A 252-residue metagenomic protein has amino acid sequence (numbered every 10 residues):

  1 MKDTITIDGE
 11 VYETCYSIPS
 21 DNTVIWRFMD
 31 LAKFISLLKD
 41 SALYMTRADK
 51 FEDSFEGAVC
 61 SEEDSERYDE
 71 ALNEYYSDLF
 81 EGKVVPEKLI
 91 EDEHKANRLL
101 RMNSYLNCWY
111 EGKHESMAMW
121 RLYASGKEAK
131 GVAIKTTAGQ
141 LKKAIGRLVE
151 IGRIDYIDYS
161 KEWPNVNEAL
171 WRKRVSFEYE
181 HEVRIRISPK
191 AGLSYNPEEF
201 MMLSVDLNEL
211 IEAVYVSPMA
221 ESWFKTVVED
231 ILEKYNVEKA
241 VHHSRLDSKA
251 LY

Functional and structural regions predicted by a protein language model:
M1-Y252: Partner-binding and oligomerization surfaces adjacent to conserved cores of proteins that assemble macromolecular
